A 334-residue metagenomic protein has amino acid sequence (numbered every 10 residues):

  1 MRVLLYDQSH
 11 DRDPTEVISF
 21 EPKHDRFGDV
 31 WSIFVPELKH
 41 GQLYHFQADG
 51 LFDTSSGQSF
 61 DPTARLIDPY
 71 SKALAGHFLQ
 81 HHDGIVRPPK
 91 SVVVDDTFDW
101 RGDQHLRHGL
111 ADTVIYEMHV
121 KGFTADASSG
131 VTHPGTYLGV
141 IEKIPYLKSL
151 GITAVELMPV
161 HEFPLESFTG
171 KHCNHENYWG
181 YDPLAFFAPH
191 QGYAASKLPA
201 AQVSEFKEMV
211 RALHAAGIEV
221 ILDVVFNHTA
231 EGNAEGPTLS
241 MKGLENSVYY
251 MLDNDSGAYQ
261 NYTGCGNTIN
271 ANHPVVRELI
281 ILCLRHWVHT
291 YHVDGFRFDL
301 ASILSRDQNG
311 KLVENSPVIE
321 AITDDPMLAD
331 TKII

Functional and structural regions predicted by a protein language model:
M1-I18: Beta-strand-rich binding/interaction modules
R2, H45, I115-E117, A154 (+1 more regions): Short hydrophobic-acidic sequence motifs that mark active-site Asp/Glu residues
D13, V17, R26-V30, F34-H119 (+1 more regions): The feature marks proteins involved in alpha-glucan
S55, F296, L328-I334: Acidic/polar loop patches that form or flank catalytic/metal-binding clefts of enzymes that bind anionic ligands
H119-V293, R297-M327: Substrate-binding/active-site clefts of carbohydrate-active enzymes
